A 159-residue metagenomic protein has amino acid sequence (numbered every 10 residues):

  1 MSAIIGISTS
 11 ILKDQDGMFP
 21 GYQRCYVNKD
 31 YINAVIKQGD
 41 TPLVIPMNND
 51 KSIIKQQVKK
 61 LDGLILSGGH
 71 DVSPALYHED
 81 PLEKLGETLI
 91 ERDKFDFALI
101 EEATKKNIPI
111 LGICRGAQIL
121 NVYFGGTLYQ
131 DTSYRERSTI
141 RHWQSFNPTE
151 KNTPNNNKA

Functional and structural regions predicted by a protein language model:
M1-L111, V122-Y123, Y129, Y134-A159: N-terminal beta1-alpha1 cap of cysteine-dependent amidohydrolase-like domains
C114: Conserved G/P- and acidic residue-centered "switch" motifs that form tight phosphate/ATP-binding loops in soluble
A117: The feature captures the ABC ATPase H-loop/switch
